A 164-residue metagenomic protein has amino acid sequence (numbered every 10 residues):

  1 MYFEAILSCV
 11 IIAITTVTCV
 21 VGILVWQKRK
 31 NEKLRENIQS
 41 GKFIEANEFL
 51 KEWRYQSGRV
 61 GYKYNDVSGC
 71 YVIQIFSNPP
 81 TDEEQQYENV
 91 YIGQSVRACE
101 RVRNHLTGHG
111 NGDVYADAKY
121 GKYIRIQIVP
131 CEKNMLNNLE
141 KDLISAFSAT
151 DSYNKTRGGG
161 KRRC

Functional and structural regions predicted by a protein language model:
M1-F3, L7, H105-H109: Intrinsic structural disorder
F3, L7-V96, E100, C131-D142 (+1 more regions): GIY-YIG nuclease catalytic motif and its immediate N-terminal context
E84, H105-L106, Y115, A149 (+1 more regions): A generic "cationic amphipathic patch" detector
V96-D142: Conserved short loop/helix modules at catalytic or binding sites in compact beta-alpha or helix-hairpin-helix contexts
I144-A146: Short, surface-exposed basic-aromatic patches at helix termini and helix-loop junctions that form
S148-C164: Coupling/hinge elements of helicase-like and P-loop NTPase modules
